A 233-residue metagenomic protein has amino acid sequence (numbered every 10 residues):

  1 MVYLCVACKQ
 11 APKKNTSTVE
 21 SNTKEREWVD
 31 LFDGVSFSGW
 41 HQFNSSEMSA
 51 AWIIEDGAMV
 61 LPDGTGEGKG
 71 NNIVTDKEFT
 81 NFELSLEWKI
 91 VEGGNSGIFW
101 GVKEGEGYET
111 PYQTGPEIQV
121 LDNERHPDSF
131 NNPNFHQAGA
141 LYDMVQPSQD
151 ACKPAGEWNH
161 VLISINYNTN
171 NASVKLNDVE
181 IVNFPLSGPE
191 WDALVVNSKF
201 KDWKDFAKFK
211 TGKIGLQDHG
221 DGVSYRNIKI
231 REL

Functional and structural regions predicted by a protein language model:
M1-V2: Sec-dependent N-terminal signal peptides
C8-L233: Carbohydrate-interacting regions of secretory-pathway proteins
